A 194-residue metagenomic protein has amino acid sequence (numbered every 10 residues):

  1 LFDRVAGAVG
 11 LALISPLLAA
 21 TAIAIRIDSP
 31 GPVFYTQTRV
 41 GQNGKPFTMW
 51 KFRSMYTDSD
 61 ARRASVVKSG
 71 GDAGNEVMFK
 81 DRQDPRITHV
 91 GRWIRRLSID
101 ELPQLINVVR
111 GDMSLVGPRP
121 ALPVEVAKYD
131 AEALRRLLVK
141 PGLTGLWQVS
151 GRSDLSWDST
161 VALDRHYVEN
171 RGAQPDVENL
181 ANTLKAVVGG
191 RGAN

Functional and structural regions predicted by a protein language model:
L1-R62, N107, A173, E178-N194: A hydrophobic, helix-centered structural microdomain
A8, P32, Q42-K45, R92 (+5 more regions): Gly/Ser/Thr-rich helix-start
A12-S15, L97-D100, V116, R152 (+1 more regions): Residue-level signal for short amphipathic helical patches enriched in basic/charged and nearby hydrophobic residues
T21, A64, V116-P118, V124 (+3 more regions): Short, hydrophobic secondary-structure boundary micro-motifs
Y35-R86, T144-A162: Short, glycine-rich, amphipathic interfacial segments at transmembrane boundaries or analogous
V77-K140, N179-V187: A short, structured surface patch at a secondary-structure boundary
R82, E132-N194: C-terminal terminal-structure detector
